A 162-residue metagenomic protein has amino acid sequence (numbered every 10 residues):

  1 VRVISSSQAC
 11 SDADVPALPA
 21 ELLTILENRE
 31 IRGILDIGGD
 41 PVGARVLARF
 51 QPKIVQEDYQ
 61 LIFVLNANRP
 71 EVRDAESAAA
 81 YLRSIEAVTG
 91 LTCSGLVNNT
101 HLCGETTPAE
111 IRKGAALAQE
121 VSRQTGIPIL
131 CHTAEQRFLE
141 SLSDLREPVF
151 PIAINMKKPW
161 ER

Functional and structural regions predicted by a protein language model:
V1-D14, E21, I25: N-terminal phosphate/diphosphate-binding loop that engages ATP/GTP or pyrophosphate donors across diverse enzyme folds
R2-V3, G33, L61, I129: Hydrophobic beta-strand scaffold residues
S5-S11, E30-V46: Switch II (G3) loop of P-loop NTPases
L18-L26, F50, L82: Generic hydrophobic alpha-helical segments
L26-G33, E57: Glycine-rich phosphate-binding loop signature in dinucleotide/nucleotide-binding domains
P41-L145: Conserved catalytic-core segment of NTP-binding enzymes
D144-K158: Active-site regions of enzymes building and remodeling cell-envelope glycoconjugates
R162: A C-terminal functional module that forms or caps the active site or interfaces directly with catalytic machinery
